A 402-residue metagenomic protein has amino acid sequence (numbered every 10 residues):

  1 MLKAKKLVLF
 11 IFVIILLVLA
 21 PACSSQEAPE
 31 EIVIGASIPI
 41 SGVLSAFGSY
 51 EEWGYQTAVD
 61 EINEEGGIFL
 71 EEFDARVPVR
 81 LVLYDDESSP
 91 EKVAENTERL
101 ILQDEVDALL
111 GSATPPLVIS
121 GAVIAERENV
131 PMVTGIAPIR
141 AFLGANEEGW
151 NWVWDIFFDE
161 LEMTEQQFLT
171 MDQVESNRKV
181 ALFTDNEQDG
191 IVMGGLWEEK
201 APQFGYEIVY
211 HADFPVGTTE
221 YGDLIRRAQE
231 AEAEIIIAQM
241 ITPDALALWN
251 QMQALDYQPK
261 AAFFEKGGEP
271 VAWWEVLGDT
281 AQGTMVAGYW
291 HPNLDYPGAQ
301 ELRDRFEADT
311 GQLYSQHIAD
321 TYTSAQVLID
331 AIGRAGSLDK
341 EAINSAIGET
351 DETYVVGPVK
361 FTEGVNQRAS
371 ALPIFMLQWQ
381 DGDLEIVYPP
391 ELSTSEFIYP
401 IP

Functional and structural regions predicted by a protein language model:
M1-V33, E64, I101, P402: Short, low-complexity disordered leader/linker segments with a strong preference for bacterial N-terminal type II
E27, V33, A46-W53, I68-G144 (+2 more regions): Beta-alpha junction/loop-to-helix N-cap segments that form part of ligand/metal-binding clefts
G35-Q56, Y84-P90, A113, F183-I191 (+2 more regions): Extracytoplasmic "Venus flytrap"
F47-E71, G195-P202: Short, polar/charged alpha-helical segment
V106-H211, K260-V286, N293: Extracytoplasmic ligand/sensor domains, especially the bilobed periplasmic-binding protein
M252-Y322, G333, L384-P402: Extracellular/periplasmic periplasmic-binding protein-like sensory domains
A308-I318, I329-I386: Segments of small-molecule ligand-sensing domains
